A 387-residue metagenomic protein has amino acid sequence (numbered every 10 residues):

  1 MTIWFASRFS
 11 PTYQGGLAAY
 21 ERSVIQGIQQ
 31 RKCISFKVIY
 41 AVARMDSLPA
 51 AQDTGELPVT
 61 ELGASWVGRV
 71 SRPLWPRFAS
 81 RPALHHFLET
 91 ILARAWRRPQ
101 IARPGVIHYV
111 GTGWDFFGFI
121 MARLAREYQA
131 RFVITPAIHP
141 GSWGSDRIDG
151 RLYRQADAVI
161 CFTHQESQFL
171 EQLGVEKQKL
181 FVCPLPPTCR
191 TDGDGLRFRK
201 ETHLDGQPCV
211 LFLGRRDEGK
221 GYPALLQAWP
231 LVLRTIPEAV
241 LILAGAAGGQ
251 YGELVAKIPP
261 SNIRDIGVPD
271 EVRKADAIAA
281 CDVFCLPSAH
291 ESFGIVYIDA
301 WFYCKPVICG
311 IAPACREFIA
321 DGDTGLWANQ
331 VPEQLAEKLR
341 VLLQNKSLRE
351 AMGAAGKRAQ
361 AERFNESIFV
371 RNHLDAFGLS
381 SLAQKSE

Functional and structural regions predicted by a protein language model:
A19, P208, F212, D217-L231: A conserved mid-protein helix/loop that constitutes part of the nucleotide-sugar donor-binding site
A50-A51, T191-L204, N372: A short helix/loop element that forms part of the nucleotide-sugar donor recognition site in Leloir-type
G141, D149-G150, R154-D194, L204: Donor nucleotide-sugar binding/catalytic pocket of nucleotide-sugar-dependent glycosyltransferases
L213-G214, L226, V240-G252, G267-V268: Glycosyltransferase donor-sugar binding loop
G252-V272: Nucleotide-activated donor-binding/catalytic signature segment of Leloir-type glycosyltransferases, i.e., the conserved
A289: Aromatic "clamp/platform" in nucleotide-sugar-dependent glycosyltransferases that forms part of the donor/acceptor
P306-C309: Short hydrophobic beta-strand element within catalytic cores of glycosyltransferases and related nucleotide-activated
D321-G322, L326-E333, V341-K346: Conserved acidic donor-binding segment of nucleotide-sugar-dependent glycosyltransferases
